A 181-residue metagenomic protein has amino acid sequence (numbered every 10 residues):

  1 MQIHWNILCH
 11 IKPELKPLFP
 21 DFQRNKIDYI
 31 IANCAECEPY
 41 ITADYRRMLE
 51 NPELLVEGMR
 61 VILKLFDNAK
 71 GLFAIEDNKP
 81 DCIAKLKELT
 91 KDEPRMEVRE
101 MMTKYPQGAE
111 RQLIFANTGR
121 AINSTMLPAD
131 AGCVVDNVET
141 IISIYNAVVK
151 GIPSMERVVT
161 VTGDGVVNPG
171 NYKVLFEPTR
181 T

Functional and structural regions predicted by a protein language model:
M1-R95, M101-L113: Iron-sulfur-cluster electron-transfer modules
P20-D21, N68-T181: Hydrophobic alpha-helical positions that pack around
